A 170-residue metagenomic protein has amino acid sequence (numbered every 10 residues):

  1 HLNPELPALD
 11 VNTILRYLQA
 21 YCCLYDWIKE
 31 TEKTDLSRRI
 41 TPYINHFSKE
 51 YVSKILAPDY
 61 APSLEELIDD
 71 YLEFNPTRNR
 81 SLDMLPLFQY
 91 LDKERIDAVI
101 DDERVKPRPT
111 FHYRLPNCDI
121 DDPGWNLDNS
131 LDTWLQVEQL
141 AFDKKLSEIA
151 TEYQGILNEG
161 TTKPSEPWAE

Functional and structural regions predicted by a protein language model:
H1-L9: Histidine-centered divalent-metal-coordination microenvironment in nucleic-acid enzymes
A8-L9, T13-Q19, C23-E170: C-terminal accessory/tail domains of diverse enzymes
